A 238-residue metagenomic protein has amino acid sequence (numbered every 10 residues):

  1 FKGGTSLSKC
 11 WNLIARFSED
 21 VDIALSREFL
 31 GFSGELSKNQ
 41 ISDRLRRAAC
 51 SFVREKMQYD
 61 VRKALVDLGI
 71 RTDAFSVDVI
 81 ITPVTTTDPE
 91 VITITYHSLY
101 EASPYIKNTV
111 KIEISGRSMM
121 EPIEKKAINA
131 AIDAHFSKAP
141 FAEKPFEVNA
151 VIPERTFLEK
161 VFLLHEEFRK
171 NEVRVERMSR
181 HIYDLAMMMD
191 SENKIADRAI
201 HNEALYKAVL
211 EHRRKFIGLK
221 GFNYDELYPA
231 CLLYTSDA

Functional and structural regions predicted by a protein language model:
F1-S33: Active-site nucleotide-donor binding segment shared across nucleotidyl transfer reactions
L25-A48: Catalytic palm subdomain of template-directed nucleic-acid polymerases, centered on the conserved carboxylate motif
S42-A208: Catalytic cores of NTP-dependent nucleotidyl/adenyl transfer enzymes across multiple folds
E211-L232: Short acidic/His-enriched helical or mixed secondary-structure segments at domain edges of catalytic enzymes and some
Y234-D237: Conserved small/polar residues in nucleotide/adenosyl-binding loops
